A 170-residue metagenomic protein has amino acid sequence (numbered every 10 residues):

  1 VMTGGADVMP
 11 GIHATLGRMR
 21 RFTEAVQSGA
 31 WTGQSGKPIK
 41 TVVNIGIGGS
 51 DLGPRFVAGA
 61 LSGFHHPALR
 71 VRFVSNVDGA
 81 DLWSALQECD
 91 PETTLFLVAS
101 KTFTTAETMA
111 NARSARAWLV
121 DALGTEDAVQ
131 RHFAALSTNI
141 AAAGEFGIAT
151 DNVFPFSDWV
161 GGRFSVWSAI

Functional and structural regions predicted by a protein language model:
V1-Q34: Extended, charge-enriched "interface" segments that sit outside catalytic cores
E24-G29, G36-I170: Glycine-rich phosphate-binding loops that contact phosphosugars or nucleotide phosphates
